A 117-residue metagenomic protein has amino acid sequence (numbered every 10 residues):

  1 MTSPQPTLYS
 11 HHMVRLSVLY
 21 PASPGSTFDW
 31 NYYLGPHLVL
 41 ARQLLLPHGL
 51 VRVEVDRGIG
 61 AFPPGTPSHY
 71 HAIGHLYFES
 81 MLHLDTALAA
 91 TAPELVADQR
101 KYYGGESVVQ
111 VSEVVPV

Functional and structural regions predicted by a protein language model:
T2-V117: Macromolecular interaction modules
